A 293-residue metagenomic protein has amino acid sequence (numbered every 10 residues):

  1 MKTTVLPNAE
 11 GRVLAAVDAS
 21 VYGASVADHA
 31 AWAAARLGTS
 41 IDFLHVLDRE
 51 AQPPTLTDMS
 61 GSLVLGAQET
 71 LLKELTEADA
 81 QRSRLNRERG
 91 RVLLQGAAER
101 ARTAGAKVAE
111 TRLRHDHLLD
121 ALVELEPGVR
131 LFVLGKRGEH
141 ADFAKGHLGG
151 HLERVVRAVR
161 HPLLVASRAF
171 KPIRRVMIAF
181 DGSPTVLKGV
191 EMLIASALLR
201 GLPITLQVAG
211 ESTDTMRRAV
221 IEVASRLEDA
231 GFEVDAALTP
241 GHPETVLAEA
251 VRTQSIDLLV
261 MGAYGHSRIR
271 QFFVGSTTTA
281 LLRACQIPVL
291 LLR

Functional and structural regions predicted by a protein language model:
M1-T3, A9, Y22-H29, A35-R36 (+2 more regions): Gly/Ser-rich helix-loop-strand patches that form or flank binding pockets for ribonucleotide-derived cofactors
K2-T76, A158-H161, K171-L238, I256: Small/aliphatic-rich secondary-structure junction motif
A24, A80, R84-R91, L187 (+2 more regions): Electropositive phosphate-/nucleotide-binding environments in soluble metabolic enzymes
A30, A97, L122, L193 (+3 more regions): Aromatic/hydrophobic pocket-lining residues that form π-stacking "cages" and hydrophobic walls in ligand
L75-E99, T103: Alpha-helix-centered segments that form part of catalytic cores
R102-E110, E228-D235: A short helix-to-beta-strand connector/capping loop
D116-L119, T239-T245: Conserved active-site histidine-acidic residue motif and adjacent donor-binding/catalytic loop of glycosyltransferases
A224, H242-R252: A short, acidic, amphipathic alpha-helical segment used as a generic capping/interface helix at domain edges
